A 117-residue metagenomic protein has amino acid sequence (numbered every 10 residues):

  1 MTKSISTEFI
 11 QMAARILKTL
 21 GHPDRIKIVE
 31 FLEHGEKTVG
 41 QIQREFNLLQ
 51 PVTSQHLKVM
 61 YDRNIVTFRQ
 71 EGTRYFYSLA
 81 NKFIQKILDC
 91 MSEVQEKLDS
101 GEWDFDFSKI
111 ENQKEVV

Functional and structural regions predicted by a protein language model:
M1-M12, Q85-V117: Amphipathic alpha-helical dimerization/coiled-coil segments that flank or bridge DNA-binding/regulatory modules
Q11-P51, R74-I84: N-terminal helix-turn-helix DNA-binding core of bacterial DNA-binding proteins
K18, L57-K58: Core alpha-helical elements of the protein kinase catalytic domain, predominantly the helix directly N-terminal
E36-K37, Y61, S92-Q95: Residue-level detector of secondary-structure transition/capping positions
Q43-R44, Q55, Y61-D62: Alpha-helical residues within the helix-turn-helix
L48, T53, F107-K109: A short, surface-exposed loop/turn module that caps and links secondary-structure elements
D62-E71, S78: Beta-hairpin "wing" of winged helix-turn-helix
